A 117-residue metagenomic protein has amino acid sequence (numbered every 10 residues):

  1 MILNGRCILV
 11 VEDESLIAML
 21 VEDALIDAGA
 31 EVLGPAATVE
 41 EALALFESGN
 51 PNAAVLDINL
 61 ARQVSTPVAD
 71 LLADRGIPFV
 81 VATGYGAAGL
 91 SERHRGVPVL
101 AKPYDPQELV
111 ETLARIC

Functional and structural regions predicted by a protein language model:
M1-C7, E40, S91, D105-C117: Non-catalytic signal-transmission and effector/linker regions of two-component phosphorelay proteins
E12: Conserved acidic carboxylate
S15-G34: Two-component/phosphorelay signaling modules centered on CheY-like receiver
P35-A53: Acidic, metal-coordinating helix/loop segments flanking the phosphotransfer/catalytic sites of two-component signaling
D57: Active-site residues of response regulator receiver
R62-P67: Acidic catalytic/metal-coordinating carboxylates
K102: A Lys-centered signature of the CheY-like receiver
